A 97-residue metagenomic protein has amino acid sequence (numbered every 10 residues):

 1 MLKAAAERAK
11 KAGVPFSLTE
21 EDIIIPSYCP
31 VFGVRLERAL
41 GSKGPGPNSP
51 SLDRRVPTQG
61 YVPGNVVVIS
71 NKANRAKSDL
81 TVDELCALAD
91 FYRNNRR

Functional and structural regions predicted by a protein language model:
M1-R38, V62-P63, A76, L80-R97: Contiguous alpha-helical segments
A39-G44: Domain-scale macromolecular recognition modules
P45-N65: Short linker/helix segments within small regulatory modules
T58, A73-A76: Hydrophobic alpha-helical segments
I69-S70: Zinc-coordinating Cys/His ligand positions in small cysteine/histidine-rich zinc-finger domains
